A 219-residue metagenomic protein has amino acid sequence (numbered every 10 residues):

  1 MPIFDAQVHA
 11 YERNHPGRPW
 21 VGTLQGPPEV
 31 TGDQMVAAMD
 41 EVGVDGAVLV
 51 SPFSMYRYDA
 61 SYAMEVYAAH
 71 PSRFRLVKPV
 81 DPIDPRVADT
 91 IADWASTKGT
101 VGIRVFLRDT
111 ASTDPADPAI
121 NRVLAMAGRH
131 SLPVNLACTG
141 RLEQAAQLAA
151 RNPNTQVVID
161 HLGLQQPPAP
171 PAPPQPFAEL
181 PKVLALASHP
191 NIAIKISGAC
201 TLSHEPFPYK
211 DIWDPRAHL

Functional and structural regions predicted by a protein language model:
M1-Y58: An N-terminally biased module of ancient metal coordination in phosphate/nucleic-acid-related enzymes
P2, G46, R75, S131-P133 (+2 more regions): Proline-centered loop/turn at the N-terminus of a beta-strand
P2-A10, A37-D40, P118, V123 (+3 more regions): A generic "structured core" feature
R13-P19, A60-S61, D89-T90, P170-A172 (+1 more regions): Short aromatic-enriched loop/helix-cap "lid" or pocket-rim segments at secondary-structure transitions that line
S54-R141, Q147-A150, G163, S188 (+2 more regions): Active-site gating/metal-coordination segments in enzymes
Q156-L162: Short hydrophobic/aromatic-enriched beta-strand-loop microsegments
Q166-L219: H/E-rich (His + Asp/Glu) clusters that bind or coordinate divalent metals
